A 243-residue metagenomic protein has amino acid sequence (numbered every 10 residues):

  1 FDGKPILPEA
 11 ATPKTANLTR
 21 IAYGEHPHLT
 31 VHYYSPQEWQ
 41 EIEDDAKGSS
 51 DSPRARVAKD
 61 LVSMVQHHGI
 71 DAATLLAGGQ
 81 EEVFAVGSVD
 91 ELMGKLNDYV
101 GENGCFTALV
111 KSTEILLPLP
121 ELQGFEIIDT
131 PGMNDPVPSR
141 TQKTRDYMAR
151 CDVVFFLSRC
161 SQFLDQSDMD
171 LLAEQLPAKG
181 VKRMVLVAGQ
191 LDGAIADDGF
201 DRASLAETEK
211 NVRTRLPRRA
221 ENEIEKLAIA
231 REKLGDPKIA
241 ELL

Functional and structural regions predicted by a protein language model:
F1-L243: Globular "head" domains of long coiled-coil molecular machines
